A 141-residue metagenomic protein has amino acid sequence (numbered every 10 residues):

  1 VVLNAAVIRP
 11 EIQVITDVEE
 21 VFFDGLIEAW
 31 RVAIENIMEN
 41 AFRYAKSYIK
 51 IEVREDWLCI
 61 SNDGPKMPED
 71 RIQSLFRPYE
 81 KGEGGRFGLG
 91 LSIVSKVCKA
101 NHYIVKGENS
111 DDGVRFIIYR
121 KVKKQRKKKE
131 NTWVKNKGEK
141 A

Functional and structural regions predicted by a protein language model:
V18, F22-E28: Conserved micro-motifs of the catalytic ATP-binding
W30-I34: A residue-level detector for a conserved hydrophobic packing site within the catalytic ATP-binding domain
N40-F42: Short helix-loop "hinge" at the ATP-lid/N-box region of the Bergerat-fold HATPase_c
K46-W57: Short beta-strand/loop element within the Bergerat-fold HATPase_c
S61-K66: Glycine-rich acidic phosphate-binding loop
M67-Y79: Short conserved segment of the HATPase_c
G90, V94: Short alpha-helical Gxxx[C/S/T] motif in the catalytic ATP-binding
